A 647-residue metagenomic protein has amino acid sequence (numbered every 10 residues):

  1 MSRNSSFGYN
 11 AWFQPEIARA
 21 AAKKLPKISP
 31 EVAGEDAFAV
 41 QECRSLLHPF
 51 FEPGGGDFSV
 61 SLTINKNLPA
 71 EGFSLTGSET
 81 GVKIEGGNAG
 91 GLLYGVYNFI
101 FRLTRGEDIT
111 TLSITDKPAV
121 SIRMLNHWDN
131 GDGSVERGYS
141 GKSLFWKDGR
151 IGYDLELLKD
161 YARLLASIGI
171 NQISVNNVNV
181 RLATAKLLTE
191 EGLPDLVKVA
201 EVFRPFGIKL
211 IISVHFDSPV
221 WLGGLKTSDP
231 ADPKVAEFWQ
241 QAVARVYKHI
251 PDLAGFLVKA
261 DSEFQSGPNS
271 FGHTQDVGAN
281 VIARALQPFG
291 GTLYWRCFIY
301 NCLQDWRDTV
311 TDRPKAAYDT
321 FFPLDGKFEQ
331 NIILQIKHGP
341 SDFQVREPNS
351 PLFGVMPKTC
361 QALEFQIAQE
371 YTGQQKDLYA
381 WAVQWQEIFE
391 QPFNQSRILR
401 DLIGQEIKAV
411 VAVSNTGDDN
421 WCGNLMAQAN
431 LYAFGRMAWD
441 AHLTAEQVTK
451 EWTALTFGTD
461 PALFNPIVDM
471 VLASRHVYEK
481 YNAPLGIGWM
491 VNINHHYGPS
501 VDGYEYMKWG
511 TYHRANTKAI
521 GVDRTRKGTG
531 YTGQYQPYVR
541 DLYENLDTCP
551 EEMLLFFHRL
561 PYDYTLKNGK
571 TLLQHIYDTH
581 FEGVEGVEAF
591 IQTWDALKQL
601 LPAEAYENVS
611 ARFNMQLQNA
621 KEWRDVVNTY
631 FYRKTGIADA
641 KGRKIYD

Functional and structural regions predicted by a protein language model:
M1-N4, Y646-D647: Basic/polar N-terminal segments that are highly enriched at the extreme N-terminus, encompassing both cleavable
F7-A21, P26, A33-F50, L68-L257 (+2 more regions): Feature activates predominantly on carbohydrate-active enzymes
P30-A37, L62-K66, E85-G87, D129 (+3 more regions): Structural motif
F38, E42, N88-G91, Y153-E156 (+13 more regions): Generic recognition of stable, solvent-exposed alpha-helical segments in well-folded globular domains
F50-N65: Short acidic low-complexity segments
N65-K66, V180, D217-S218, S262-Q265 (+1 more regions): Short, internal active-site loops enriched in acidic
D148-I151, T227-K450, T456, D460: Catalytic-core regions of glycoside hydrolase
R397-D647: Catalytic domains of carbohydrate-active enzymes that cleave complex glycans
